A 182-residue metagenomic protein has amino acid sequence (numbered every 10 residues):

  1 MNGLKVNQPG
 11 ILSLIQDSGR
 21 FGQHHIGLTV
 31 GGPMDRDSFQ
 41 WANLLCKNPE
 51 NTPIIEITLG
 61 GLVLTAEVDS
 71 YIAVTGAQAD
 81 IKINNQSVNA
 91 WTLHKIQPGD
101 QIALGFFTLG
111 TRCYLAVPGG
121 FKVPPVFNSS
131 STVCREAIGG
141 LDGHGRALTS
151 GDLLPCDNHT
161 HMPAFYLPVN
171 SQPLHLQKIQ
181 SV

Functional and structural regions predicted by a protein language model:
M1-V182: Conserved "landmark" site that anchors the functional core of diverse proteins
